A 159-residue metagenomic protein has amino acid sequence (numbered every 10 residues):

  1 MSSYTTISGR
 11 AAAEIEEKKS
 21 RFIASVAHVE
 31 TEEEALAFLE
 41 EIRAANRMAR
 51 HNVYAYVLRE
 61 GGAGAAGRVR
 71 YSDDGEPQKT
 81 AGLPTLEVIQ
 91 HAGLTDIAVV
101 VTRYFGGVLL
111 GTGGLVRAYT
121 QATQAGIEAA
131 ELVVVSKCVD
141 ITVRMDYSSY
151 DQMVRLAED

Functional and structural regions predicted by a protein language model:
M1-T80: C-terminal regulatory domains involved in ligand/effector binding and gene-expression control
Y4-S8, Y147-D159: Terminal interaction module
A24-S25, N52-Y54, D96-V99, D140-T142: Structural motif
A35-F38, Y119, Q152-L156: Hydrophobic side chains in well-ordered alpha-helices
V69, E76-V108: Ordered, amphipathic secondary-structure segments that act as subunit-interaction surfaces in large macromolecular
G114-V116: Conserved structured catalytic cores and adjacent interaction surfaces of nucleotide-binding/hydrolyzing enzymes
Y119-C138: Long, charge-dense
V133-S149: Short glycine-/aliphatic-rich beta-strand segments at the starts of folded cytosolic domains
